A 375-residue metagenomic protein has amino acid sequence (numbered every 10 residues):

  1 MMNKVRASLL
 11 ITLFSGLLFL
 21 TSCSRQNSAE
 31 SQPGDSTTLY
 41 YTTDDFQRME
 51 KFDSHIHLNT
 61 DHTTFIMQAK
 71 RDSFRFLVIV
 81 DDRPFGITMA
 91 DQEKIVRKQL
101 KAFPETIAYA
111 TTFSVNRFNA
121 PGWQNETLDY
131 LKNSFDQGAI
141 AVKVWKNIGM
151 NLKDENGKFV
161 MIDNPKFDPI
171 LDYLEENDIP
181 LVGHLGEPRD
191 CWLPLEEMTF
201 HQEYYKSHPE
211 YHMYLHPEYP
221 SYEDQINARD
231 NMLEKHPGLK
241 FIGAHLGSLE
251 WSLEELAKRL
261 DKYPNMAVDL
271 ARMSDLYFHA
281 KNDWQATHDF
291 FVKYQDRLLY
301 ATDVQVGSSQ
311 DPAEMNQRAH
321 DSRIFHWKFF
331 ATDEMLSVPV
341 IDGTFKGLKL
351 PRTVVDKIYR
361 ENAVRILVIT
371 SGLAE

Functional and structural regions predicted by a protein language model:
M1-T12: Bacterial N-terminal signal peptides that target proteins for export
F19-S22: C-terminal motif of bacterial Sec signal peptides marking the signal peptidase cleavage site
Q26-T106, N125-E126: An N-terminally biased module of ancient metal coordination in phosphate/nucleic-acid-related enzymes
T42-D44, K94-M213, P217-E218, A267: Active-site gating/metal-coordination segments in enzymes
F52-I56, F76-I79, I107-T111, V142-V144 (+4 more regions): Hydrophobic faces of well-ordered beta-strands that scaffold small-molecule active sites in alpha/beta enzyme cores
H55-T63, D82-Q92, N116-N125, L152 (+4 more regions): Acidic-and-aromatic substrate-binding clefts and catalytic sites of carbohydrate-active enzymes
I56, N164-L185, E234, I242 (+2 more regions): Conserved beta-strand->loop/alpha-helix structural units within folded catalytic cores of enzymes with alpha/beta
P217, Y222-N231, H236, K240-E375: H/E-rich (His + Asp/Glu) clusters that bind or coordinate divalent metals
